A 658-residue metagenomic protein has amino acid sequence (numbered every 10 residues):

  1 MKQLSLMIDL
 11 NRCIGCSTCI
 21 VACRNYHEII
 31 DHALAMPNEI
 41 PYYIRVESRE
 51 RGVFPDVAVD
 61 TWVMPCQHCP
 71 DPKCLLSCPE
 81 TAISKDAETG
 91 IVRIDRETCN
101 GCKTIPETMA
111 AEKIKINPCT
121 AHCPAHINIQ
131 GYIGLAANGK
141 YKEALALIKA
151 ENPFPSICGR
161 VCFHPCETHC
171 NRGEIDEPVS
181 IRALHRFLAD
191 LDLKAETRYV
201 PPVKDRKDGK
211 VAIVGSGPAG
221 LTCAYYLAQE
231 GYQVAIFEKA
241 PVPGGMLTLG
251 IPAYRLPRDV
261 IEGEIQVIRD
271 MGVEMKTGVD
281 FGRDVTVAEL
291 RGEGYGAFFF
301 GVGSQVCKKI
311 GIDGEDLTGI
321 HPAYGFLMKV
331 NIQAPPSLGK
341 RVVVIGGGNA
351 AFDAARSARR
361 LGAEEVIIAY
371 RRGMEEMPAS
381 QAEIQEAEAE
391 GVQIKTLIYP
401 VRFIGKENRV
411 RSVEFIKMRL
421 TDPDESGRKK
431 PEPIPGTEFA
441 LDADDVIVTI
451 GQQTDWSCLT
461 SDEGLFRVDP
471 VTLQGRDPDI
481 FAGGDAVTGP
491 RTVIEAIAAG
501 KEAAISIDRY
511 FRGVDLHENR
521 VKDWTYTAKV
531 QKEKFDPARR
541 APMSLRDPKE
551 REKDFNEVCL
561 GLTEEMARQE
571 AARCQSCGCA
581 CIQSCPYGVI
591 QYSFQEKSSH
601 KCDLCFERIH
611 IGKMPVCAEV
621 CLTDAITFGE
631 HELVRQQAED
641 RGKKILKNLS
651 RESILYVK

Functional and structural regions predicted by a protein language model:
K2, I29-S77, A82, R96-N117 (+8 more regions): Flanking helices and flexible, charged tails adjoining ferredoxin-like Fe-S electron-transfer domains in multi-subunit
A136, E143, D205-R206, K210-V214 (+4 more regions): Feature captures the FAD/FMN-dependent oxidoreductase FAD-binding
L188-D205, G263-R283, C307-L361, E463-F481: Glycine-rich dinucleotide-binding loop and its adjacent helix/turn
K210-A235, A351-R359: N-terminal Rossmann-like FAD-binding beta1-loop-alpha1 element of flavoenzymes
I236, A240-M271, M275, V330 (+2 more regions): Rossmann-like dinucleotide-binding cores of NAD(P)H-dependent redox enzymes
D316-G339, P423-P490, I494, K529: FAD-site-proximal beta/loop scaffold in flavoenzymes
Q385-G391, I398-R411, R419-T421, R509-R573 (+1 more regions): Mid-to-C-terminal Rossmann-like scaffold of FAD/NAD(P)H-dependent oxidoreductases
A486-G513, H517: A conserved FAD-binding loop/helix module that cradles the flavin
